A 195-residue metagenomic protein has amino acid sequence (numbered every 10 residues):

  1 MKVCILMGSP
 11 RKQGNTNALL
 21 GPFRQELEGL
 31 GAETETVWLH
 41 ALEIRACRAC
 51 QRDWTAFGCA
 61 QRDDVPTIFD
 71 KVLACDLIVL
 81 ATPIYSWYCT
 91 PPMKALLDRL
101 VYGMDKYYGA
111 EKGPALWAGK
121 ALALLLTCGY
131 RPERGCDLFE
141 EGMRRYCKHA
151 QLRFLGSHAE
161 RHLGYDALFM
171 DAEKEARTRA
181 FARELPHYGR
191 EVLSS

Functional and structural regions predicted by a protein language model:
M1-T82, S86-D105, G109, Y165-S195: N-terminal beta1-alpha1-beta2 submodule of the flavodoxin-like/Rossmannoid cofactor-binding fold
G31-E33, A56, G119, Q151-F154: A generic structural signal for alpha->beta connector loops
Y108-R153: Short, glycine-/small-residue-rich phosphate/pyrophosphate-handling segment
G156-R161: Beta-strand-loop-alpha "switch" segments that mediate conformational coupling across diverse proteins
